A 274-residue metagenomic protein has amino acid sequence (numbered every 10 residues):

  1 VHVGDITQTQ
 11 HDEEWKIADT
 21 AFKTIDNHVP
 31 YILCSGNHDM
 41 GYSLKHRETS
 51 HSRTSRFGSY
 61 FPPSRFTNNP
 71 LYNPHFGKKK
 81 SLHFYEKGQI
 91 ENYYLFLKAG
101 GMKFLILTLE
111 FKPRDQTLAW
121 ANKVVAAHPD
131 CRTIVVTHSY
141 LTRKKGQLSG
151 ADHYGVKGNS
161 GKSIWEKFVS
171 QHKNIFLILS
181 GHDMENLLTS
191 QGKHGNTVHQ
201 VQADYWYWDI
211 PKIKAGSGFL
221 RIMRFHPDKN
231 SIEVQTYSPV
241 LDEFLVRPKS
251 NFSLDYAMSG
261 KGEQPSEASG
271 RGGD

Functional and structural regions predicted by a protein language model:
V1-E14: N-terminal active-site segment of His-dependent metallophosphoesterases
G4-D5, G36-N37, H138, G181-H182: Active-site glycine-centered loops adjacent to acidic/histidine catalytic or metal-binding residues that shape
I6-T7, F104-F111, G146-G155: Surface-exposed cleft-lining segments at the edges of enzyme active sites
H11-A119, T189-D204, F219-I222, V246 (+1 more regions): Extended active-site neighborhood of metal-dependent phosphoesterases/phosphodiesterases
D26-I32, A99-L105, H128-I134, S139 (+3 more regions): Loop/turn elements at helix/coil->beta-strand transitions in domains of secreted/extracellular proteins
Q116-A119, A126-F176: Active-site-proximal segments of metal-dependent phosphoesterases and phosphodiesterases across multiple
V156-D228: Conserved beta-sheet core of the metallophosphoesterase superfamily
K214-A215, R221-D274: A short C-terminal boundary segment appended to hydrolase-like catalytic domains
